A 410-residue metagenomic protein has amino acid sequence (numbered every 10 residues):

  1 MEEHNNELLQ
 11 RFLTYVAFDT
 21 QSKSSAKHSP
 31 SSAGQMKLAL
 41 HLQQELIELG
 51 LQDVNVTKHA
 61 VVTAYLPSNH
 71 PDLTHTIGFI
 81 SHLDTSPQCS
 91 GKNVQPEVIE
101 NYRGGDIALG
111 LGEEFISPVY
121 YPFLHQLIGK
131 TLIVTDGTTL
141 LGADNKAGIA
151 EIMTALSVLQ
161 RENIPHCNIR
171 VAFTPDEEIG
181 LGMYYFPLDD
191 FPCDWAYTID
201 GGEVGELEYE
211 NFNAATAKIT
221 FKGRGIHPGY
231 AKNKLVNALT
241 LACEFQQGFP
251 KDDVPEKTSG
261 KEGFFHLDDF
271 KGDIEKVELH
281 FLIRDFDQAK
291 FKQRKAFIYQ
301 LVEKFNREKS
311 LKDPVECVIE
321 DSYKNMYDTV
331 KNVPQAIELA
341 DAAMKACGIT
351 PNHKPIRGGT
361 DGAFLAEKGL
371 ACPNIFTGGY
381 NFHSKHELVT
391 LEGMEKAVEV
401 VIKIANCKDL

Functional and structural regions predicted by a protein language model:
N5-A33, V134, Y323, Y380-S384: N-terminal capping segment at the start of a domain
K27-T74, G78-I80, D84, Q95: A non-catalytic alpha/beta surface segment that caps or lines the substrate-entry region of metallo-dependent hydrolase
A33, T139-A150, K232-T240, L388-E395: Short, conserved micro-motifs enriched in small and acidic residues
L73-N168: Active-site metal-coordination/substrate-binding segment of hydrolases, especially metallo-dependent peptidases
I116, L124, K130-A143, P175-Y299 (+3 more regions): Midchain, well-structured core segments that form catalytic/ion-binding scaffolds
S157-I179, S259-G260: Short helix-loop-beta-strand segments that form the rim/entrance of peptidase-like active sites
L239-L410: Metal-dependent amide/peptide-bond hydrolase catalytic core, centered on the "pita-bread" metallohydrolase fold
